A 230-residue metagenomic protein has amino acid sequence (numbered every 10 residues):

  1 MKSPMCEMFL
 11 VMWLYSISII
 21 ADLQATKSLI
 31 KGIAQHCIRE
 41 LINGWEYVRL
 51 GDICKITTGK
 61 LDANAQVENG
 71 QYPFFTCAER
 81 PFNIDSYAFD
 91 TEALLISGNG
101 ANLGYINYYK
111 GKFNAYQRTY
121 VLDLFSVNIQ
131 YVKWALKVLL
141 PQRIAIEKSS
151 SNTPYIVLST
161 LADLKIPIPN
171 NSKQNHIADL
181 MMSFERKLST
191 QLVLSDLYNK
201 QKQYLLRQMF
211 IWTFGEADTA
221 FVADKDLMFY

Functional and structural regions predicted by a protein language model:
M1-P4, F113-T119, S149-S172: A short glycine-rich beta-alpha junction/loop motif
M1-S28, W45-E46, A162-Y204, D226-F229: Amphipathic alpha-helical segments
K2-P4, D22-A25, K31-G32, H36-L61 (+5 more regions): Non-catalytic DNA-recognition/assembly elements of restriction-modification systems
K31-A34, K137-L140, K165: Amphipathic, well-packed alpha-helical segments that form the structural scaffold of globular domains
A34, M182, M209-F210: Extended cytosolic coiled-coil "rod" domains of large eukaryotic scaffolding/tethering proteins
L50-D62, Q71-N83, Y87-Y105, K110-T119 (+2 more regions): Short Ser/Thr-interspersed hydrophobic loop/turn segments at strand-loop and sheet-helix junctions that line or gate
Y131-V132, I177: Hydrophobic side chains in well-ordered alpha-helices
L206-Y230: Acidic, low-complexity, intrinsically disordered peripheral segments
